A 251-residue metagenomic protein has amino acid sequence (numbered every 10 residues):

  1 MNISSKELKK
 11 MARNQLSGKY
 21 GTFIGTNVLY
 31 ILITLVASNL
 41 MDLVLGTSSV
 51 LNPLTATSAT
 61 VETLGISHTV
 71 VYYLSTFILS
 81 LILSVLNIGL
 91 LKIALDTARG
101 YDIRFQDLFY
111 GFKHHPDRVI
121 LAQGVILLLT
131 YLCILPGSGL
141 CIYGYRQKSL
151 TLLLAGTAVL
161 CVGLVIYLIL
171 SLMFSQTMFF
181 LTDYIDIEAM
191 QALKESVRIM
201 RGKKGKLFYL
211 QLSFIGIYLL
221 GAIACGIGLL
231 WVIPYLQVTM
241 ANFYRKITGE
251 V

Functional and structural regions predicted by a protein language model:
N2-R99, R118, A122-C141: Short, small/hydrophobic-residue-rich motifs at membrane-helix boundaries and re-entrant hairpins of integral membrane
N2-T34, D102-L132, I169-G221, V251: Interfacial aromatic "cap" segments that immediately flank transmembrane helices in multipass membrane proteins
L40, V44, L140, G144 (+3 more regions): Helix-loop junctions at the membrane-solvent interface of multi-pass transporters, primarily the C-terminal
L51-P53, P136-S138, Q147-K148, M200 (+3 more regions): Short, surface-exposed, polar/charged, turn-prone segments marking secondary-structure boundaries
A56-T60, R146-T151: Flexible coil/linker segments and helix-coil junctions enriched in charged and small residues
S67-I103, R118, T151-E188, Y218 (+1 more regions): Selective recognition of hydrophobic, aromatic-rich stretches within alpha-helical transmembrane segments of polytopic
C133-G144, S149, A155-G163: Small-residue hotspots
